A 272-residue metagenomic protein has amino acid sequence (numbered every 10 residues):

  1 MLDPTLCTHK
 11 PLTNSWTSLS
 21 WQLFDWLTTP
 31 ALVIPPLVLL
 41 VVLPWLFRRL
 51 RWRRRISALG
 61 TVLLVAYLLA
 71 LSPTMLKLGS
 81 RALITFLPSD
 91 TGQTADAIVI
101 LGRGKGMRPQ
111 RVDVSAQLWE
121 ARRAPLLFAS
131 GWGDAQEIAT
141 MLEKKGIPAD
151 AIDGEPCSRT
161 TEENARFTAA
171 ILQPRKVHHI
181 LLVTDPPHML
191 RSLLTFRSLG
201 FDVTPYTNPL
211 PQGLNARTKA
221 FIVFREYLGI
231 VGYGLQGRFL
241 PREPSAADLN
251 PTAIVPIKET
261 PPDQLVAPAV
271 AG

Functional and structural regions predicted by a protein language model:
L2-L46: Membrane-embedded alpha-helical segments of integral membrane proteins
W16-S20, F24, S80, F221-L228 (+1 more regions): Membrane-interacting alpha-helical segments
L46-S57: Membrane-interface helix-boundary motifs at transmembrane edges
R51, G79-L83, L87, L240 (+1 more regions): Membrane-interfacial segments
A58-A70: Single-pass alpha-helical transmembrane signal-anchor segments
Y67-F224, G232-G234, Q264-L265: A structural signal for short, hydrophobic/glycine-enriched beta-strand patches
I230, F239-P256: Non-catalytic C-terminal accessory region of glycerolipid acyltransferases and related lyso-lipid remodeling enzymes
P251-G272: Extracytoplasmic/luminal low-complexity segments enriched in Pro/Gly and acidic/polar residues that act as flexible
